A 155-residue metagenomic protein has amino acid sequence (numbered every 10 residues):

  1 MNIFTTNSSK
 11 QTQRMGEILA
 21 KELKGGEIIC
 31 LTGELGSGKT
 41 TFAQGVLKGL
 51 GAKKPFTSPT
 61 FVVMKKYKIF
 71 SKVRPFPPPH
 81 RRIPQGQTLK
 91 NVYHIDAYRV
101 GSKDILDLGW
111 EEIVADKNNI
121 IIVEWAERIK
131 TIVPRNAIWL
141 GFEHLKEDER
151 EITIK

Functional and structural regions predicted by a protein language model:
M1-I18: N-terminal pre-Walker A segment at the start of P-loop NTPase domains
N2, S102-K155: Short phosphate-coordinating micro-motif centered on Lys-Gly-acidic
I29-L31: Hydrophobic anchor at the beta1->P-loop junction of P-loop NTPases
L35: The conserved Walker
K39: Conserved lysine of the Walker
A52-Y67: Short beta-strand-centered segment that lines the nucleotide-binding/catalytic pocket of NTP-utilizing
F70-N91: Intrinsic disorder/low-complexity segments
